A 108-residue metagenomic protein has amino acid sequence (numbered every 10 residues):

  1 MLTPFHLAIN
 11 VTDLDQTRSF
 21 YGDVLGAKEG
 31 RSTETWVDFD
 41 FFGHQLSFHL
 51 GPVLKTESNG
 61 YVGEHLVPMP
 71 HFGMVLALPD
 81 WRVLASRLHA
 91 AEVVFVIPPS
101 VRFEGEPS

Functional and structural regions predicted by a protein language model:
M1-D15, H71-F72, L76: N-terminal beta-strand motif that seeds the catalytic metal site of vicinal oxygen chelate
T3-F5, T35-V37, H44, P68-P70 (+1 more regions): A generic structural signal for short beta-strands and their flanking turns/coil linkers
N10-V53: Core segments of cupin and vicinal oxygen chelate
Q16-R18, P79-L84: Short, conserved charged micro-motifs
T17, Y21, F72, L88: Hydrophobic pocket/interface hotspot
L54-N59: Glycine-rich, highly charged phosphate/nucleotide-binding loops
G60-P70, M74-V75: Helix-adjacent hinge/juxtasegments
A85-S108: Vicinal oxygen chelate
